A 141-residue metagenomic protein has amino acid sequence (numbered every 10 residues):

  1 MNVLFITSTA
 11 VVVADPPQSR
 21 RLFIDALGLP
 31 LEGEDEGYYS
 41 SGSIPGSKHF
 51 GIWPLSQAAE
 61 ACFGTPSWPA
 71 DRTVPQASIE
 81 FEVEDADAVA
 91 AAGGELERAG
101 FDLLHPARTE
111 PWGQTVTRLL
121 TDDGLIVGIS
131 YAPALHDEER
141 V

Functional and structural regions predicted by a protein language model:
M1-T7, P30-E84, A90-L120, P133-V141: Vicinal oxygen chelate
A10: Polyanion-binding surface elements
Q18, A88: Residue-level recognition of oxygen-bearing side chains
S19-I24, L96, G124: Conserved active-site tyrosine of GNAT-family acetyltransferases
